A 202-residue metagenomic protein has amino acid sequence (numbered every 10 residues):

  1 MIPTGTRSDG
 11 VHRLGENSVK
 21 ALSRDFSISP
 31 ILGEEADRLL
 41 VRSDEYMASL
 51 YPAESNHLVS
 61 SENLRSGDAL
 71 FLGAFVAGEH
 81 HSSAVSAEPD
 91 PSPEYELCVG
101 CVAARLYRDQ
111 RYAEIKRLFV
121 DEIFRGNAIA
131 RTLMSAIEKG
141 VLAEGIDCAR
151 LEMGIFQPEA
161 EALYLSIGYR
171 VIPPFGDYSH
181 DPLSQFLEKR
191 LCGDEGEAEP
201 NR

Functional and structural regions predicted by a protein language model:
M1-E34, G193-R202: Conserved N-terminal entry element of GNAT/NAT acetyltransferase domains
A21-K116, D121-I123, M134-A136, G140 (+2 more regions): Acetyl-CoA-dependent GNAT
D121-N127, I155: Active-site acidic-Proline motif in GNAT/NAT acetyltransferases
M134, V141-M153: Conserved GNAT acetyl-CoA-binding A-motif
R150-M153, L165-F186: Conserved catalytic-core motifs of GNAT/GCN5-like acyltransferases
A160: Helix-turn-helix
